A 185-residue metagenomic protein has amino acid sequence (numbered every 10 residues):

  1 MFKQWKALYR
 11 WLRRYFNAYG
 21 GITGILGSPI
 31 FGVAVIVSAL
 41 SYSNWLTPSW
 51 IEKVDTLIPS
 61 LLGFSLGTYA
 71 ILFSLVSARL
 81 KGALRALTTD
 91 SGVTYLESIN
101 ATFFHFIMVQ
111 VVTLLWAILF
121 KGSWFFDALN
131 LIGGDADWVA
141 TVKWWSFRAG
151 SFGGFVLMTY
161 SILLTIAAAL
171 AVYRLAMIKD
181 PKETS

Functional and structural regions predicted by a protein language model:
M1-I36: N-terminal juxtamembrane cytosolic/stromal segments of multi-pass membrane proteins
Y19-I30, G92-L115: Loop-to-transmembrane boundary segments
V37-S38, M108-N130: Alpha-helical transmembrane segments and their membrane-interface junctions in multi-pass membrane proteins
T56-L75: Hydrophobic alpha-helical membrane-embedded segments
A70-D90: Membrane-helix interface/capping segments
A83-T102, W138-K143: Short membrane-interface loop/juxtamembrane segments of multi-pass integral membrane proteins
L119-G154: Hydrophobic alpha-helical transmembrane segments and immediately flanking/interface helices in integral membrane
W145-R174: Alpha-helical membrane-embedded segments
